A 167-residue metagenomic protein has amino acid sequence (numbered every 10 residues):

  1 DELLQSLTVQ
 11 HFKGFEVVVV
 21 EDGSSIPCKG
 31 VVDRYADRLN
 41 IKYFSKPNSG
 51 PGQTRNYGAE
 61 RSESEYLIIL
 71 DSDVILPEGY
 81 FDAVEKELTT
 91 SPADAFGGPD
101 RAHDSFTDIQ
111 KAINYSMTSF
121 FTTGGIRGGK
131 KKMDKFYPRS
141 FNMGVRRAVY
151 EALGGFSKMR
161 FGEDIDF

Functional and structural regions predicted by a protein language model:
L4-S45: Acidic donor-binding segment of Leloir-type glycosyltransferases
S24, G50, A102: Alpha/beta-hydrolase active-site loop signature
K46-S62, A83, S140-F141: Glycine-rich, basic loop-to-helix element that forms the pyrophosphate-binding segment of sugar-nucleotide handling
E63-S64, N142-L153: Conserved nucleotide-sugar donor-binding and metal-coordinating catalytic region shared by glycosyltransferases
L67: Short aromatic/hydrophobic "clamp" motif used to bind/position activated sugar donors
D71-I75: The conserved acidic donor/metal-binding loop of glycosyltransferases
E78-K111: Conserved donor NDP-sugar-binding/catalytic core segment of glycosyltransferases
A102, T123-G144, S157-G162, D166: A recurrent flexible, glycine/aromatic-enriched loop bordering the glycosyltransferase active site that acts as
